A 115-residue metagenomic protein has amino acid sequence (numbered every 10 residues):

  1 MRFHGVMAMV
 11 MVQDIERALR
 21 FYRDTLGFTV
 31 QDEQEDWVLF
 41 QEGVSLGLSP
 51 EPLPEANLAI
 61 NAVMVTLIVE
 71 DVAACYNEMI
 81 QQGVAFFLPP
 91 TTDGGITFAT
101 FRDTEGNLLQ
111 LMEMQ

Functional and structural regions predicted by a protein language model:
M1-R17, L46, V63-V65, Q115: N-terminal beta-strand motif that seeds the catalytic metal site of vicinal oxygen chelate
M9, D36-W37, F98: A short, glycine- and basic residue-enriched loop/turn that sits immediately adjacent to a domain's principal
D14-I15, E70-V72: Helix N-cap motif at beta-to-alpha junctions
D14-T29: Amphipathic alpha-helical segments
R20-F21, A73-E78: Short amphipathic alpha-helices within nucleic acid-binding modules
G27-D32, F86-P90: Short secondary-structure junctions
T29-N61, L108-M114: Conserved short beta-strand elements that form part of the metal-binding/catalytic scaffold of enzyme active sites
Y76, Q81-Q115: Vicinal oxygen chelate
